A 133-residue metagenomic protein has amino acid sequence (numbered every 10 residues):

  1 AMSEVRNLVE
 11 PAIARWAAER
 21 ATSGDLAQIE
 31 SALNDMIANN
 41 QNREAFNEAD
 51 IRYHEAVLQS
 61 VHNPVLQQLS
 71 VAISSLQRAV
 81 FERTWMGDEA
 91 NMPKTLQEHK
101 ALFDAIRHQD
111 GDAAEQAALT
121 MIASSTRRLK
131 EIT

Functional and structural regions predicted by a protein language model:
M2-E82, T95-A101, A113-S124: Conserved amphipathic alpha-helical segments that form helical-bundle/coiled-coil interaction surfaces
G87: Luminal/periplasmic acceptor-recognition loop/helix of membrane-associated glycosyltransferases
A123-I132: Short arginine-rich
